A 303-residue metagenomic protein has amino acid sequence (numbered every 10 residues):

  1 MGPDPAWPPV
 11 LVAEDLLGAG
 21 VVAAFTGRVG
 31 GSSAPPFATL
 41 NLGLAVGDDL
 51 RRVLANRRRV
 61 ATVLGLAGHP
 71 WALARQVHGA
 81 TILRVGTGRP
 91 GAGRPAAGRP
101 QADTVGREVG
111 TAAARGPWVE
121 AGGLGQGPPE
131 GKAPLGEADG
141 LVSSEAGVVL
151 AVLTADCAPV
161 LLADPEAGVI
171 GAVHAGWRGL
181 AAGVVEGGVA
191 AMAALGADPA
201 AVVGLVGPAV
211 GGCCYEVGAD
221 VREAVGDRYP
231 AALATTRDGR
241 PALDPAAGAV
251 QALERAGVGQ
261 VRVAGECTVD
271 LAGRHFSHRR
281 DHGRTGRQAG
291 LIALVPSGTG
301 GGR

Functional and structural regions predicted by a protein language model:
M1-R303: Active-site microenvironment for binding and transforming phosphate-containing groups
